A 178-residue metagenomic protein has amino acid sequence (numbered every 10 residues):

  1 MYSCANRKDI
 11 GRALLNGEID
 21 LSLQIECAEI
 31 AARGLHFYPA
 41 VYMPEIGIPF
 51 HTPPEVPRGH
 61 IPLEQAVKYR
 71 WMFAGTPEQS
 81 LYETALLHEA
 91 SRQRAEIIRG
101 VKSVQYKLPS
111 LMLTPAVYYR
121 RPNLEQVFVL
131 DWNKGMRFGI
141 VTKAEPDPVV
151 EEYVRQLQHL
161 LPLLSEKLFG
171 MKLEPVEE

Functional and structural regions predicted by a protein language model:
M1-E29: Central regulatory/effector-binding core of bacterial HTH transcription factors
M1-N6, F73, S91-S103: Short beta-strand-to-loop elements that line the ligand-binding cleft of bilobed periplasmic-binding protein-like
D9-A13, I19, I98-P109: Short, hydrophobic alpha-helical packing/hinge segments within bilobed ligand-binding/sensory domains
I19-E26, G100, L111-A116: Short beta-strand and adjacent tight-turn residues that come in two discontinuous sequence segments and form the edges
A31-P39, M43-P44, E96, V104-E152: Beta-alpha-beta core module
H36-W71, E151: Flexible hinge/capping segments at coil-to-helix
L63-Q93, L168-G170: Secondary-structure junction motif
Y82, N133-K134, F138-E178: C-terminal effector-binding regulatory domain of bacterial HTH transcription factors
